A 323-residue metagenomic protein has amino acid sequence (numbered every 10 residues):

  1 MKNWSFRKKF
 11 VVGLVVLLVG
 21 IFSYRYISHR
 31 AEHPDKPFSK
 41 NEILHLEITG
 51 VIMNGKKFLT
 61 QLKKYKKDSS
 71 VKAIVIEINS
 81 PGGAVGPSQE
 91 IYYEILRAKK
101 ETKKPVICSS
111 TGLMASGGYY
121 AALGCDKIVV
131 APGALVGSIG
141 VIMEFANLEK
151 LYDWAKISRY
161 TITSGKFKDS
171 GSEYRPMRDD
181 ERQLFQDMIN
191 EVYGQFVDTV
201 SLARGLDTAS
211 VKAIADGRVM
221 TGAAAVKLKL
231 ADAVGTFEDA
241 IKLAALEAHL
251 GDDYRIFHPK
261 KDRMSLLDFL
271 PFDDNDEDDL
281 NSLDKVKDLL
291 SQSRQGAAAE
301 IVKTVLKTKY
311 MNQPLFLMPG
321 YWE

Functional and structural regions predicted by a protein language model:
M1-C108, L113-M114, Y120, C125-A131 (+1 more regions): N-terminal organellar transit peptides
S138: Extracytoplasmic ligand-binding site segments that recognize negatively charged/polar headgroups
